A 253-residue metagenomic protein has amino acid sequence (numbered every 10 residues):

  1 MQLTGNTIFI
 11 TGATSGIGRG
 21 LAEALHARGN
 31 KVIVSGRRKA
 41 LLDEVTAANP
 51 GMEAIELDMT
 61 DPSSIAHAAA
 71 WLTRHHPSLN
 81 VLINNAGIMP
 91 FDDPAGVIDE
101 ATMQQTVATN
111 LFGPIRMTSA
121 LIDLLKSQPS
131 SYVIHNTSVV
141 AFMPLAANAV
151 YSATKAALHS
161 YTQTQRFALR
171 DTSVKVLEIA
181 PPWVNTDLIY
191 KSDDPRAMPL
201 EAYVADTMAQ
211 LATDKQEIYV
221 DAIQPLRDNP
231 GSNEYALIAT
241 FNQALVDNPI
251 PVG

Functional and structural regions predicted by a protein language model:
T14-S15: Conserved glycine-rich cofactor-binding loop
R28-E44: Conserved glycine-rich Rossmann-like NAD(P)H-binding loop of the short-chain dehydrogenase/reductase
L57-A68, E100: The beta1-alpha1 cofactor-binding region of Rossmann-like NAD(H)/NADP(H)-dependent oxidoreductases
A66, M89-Q104, A147-V150: Conserved mid-core segment of classical short-chain dehydrogenase/reductases
T118, T154: Active-site helix of classical SDR
S138: Residue(s) in the substrate-gating loop at a strand-loop-helix junction that position the organic substrate next
E178-I179, T186, Y190-S232: C-terminal helical subdomain
